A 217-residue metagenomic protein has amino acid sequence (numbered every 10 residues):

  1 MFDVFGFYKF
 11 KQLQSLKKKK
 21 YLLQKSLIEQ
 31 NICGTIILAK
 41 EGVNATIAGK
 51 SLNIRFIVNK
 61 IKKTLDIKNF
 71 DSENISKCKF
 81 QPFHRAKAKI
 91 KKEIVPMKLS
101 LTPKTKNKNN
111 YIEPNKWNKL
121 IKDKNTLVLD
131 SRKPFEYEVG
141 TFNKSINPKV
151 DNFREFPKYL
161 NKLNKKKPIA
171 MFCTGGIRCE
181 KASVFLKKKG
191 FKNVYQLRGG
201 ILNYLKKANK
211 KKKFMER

Functional and structural regions predicted by a protein language model:
M1-K108, T126, R132-R217: Rhodanese-like catalytic fold shared by cysteine-dependent sulfurtransferases and DSP/PTP-type phosphatases
T105, N109-E113, I121: A conserved helix-loop-strand patch within extracytoplasmic ligand-binding domains of the periplasmic binding
I112-N118, Y159-L160: Glycine-/acidic-rich phosphate or pyrophosphate-binding loops and their flanking alpha/beta elements
N115-K122, T126, V184: A broadly conserved amphipathic alpha-helix scaffold signal in soluble, globular proteins
